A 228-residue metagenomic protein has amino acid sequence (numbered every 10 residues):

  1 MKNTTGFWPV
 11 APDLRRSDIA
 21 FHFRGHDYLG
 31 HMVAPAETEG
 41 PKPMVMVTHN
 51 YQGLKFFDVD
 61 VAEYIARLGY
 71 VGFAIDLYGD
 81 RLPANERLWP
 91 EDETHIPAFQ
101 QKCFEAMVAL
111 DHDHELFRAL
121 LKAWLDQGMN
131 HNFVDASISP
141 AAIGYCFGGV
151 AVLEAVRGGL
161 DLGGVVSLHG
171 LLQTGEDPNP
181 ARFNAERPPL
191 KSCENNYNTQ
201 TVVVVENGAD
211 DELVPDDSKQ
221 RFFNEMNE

Functional and structural regions predicted by a protein language model:
M1-E228: N-terminal cap/leader regions of alpha/beta-hydrolase-fold enzymes, predominantly small-molecule hydrolases
